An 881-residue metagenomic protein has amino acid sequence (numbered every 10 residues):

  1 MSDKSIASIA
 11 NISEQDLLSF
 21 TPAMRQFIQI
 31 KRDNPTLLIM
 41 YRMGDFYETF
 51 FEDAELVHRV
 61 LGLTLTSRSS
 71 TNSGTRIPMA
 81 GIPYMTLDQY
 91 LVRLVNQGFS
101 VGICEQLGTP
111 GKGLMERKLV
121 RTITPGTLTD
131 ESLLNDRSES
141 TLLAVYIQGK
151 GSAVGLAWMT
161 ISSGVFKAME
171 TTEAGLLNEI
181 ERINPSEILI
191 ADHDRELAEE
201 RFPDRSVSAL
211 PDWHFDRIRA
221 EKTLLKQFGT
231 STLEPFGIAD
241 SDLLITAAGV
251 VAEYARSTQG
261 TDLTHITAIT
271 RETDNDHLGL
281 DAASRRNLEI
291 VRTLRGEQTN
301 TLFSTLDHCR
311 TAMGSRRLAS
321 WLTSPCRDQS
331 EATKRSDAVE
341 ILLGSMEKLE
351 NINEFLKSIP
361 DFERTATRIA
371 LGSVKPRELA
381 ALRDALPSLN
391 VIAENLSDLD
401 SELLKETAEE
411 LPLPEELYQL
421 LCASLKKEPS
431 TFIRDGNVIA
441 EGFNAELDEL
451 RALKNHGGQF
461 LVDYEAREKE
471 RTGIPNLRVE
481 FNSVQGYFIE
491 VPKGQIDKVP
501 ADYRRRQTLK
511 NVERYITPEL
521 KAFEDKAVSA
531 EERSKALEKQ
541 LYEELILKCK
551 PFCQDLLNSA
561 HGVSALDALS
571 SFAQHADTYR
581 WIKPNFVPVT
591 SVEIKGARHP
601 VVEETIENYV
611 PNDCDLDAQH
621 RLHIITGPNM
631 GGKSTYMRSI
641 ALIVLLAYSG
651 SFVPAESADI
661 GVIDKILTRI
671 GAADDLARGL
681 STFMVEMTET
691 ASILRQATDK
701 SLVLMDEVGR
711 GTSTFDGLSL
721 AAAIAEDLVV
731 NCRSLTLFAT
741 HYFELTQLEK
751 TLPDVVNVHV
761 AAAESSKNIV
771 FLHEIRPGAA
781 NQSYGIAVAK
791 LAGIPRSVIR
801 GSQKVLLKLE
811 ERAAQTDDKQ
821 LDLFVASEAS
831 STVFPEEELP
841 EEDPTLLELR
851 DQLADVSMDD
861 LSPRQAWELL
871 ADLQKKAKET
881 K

Functional and structural regions predicted by a protein language model:
S2-I341, E350, E354-A370, V374-A466: Charged catalytic and DNA/RNA-contacting regions of genome-maintenance and nucleic-acid-processing enzymes
F51-A54, S241, R310, S315-R316 (+6 more regions): ATPase nucleotide-binding head domains, primarily ABC-like/P-loop NTPase cores
F99, I103-L119, G562-S570, D577 (+1 more regions): Amphipathic alpha-helical
G102-C104, P125-N135, D262, D400-L403 (+5 more regions): Active-site phosphate-binding and catalytic loops of NTP-dependent enzymes
F215-A220, L278-G279, I290-T293, D384-Q459 (+4 more regions): Amphipathic heptad-repeat alpha-helical coiled-coil/stalk segments that mediate oligomerization, filament/stalk
A332-R335, F355, I359, L453 (+5 more regions): Intracellular alpha-helical coupling/juxtamembrane segments of multi-pass membrane proteins
K426, L509-L547: Extended, charged coiled-coil "arm/hinge" scaffolds of SMC/Rad50-like chromosome-maintenance ATPases and other large
L846-K881: C-terminal tails and terminal domains of large nucleic-acid-associated and other macromolecular-machine proteins
